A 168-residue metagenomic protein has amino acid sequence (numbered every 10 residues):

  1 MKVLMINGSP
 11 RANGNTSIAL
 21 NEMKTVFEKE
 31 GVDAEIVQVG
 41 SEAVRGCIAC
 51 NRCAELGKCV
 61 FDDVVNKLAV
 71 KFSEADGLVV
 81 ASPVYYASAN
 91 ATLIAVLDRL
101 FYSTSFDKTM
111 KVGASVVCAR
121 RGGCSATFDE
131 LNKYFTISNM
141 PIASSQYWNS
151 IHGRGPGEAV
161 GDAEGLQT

Functional and structural regions predicted by a protein language model:
M1, K67, P141-T168: Glycine-rich phosphate/pyrophosphate-binding loop and the adjoining helix
K2-E30: N-terminal beta1-alpha1 ligand-phosphate binding loop
P10-R11, S41, R120: Short, glycine/serine-rich, charged loops/turns that create anion-binding and catalytic segments at active sites
F27-E35, M140: A generic structural motif
Q38-C59, R154-A159: N-terminal beta-loop-helix "entrance" segment that forms/cooperates in small-molecule cofactor or anionic ligand
L56, V60-Y147: Helix-loop-strand module that forms the ligand-binding subsite of alpha/beta enzymes
